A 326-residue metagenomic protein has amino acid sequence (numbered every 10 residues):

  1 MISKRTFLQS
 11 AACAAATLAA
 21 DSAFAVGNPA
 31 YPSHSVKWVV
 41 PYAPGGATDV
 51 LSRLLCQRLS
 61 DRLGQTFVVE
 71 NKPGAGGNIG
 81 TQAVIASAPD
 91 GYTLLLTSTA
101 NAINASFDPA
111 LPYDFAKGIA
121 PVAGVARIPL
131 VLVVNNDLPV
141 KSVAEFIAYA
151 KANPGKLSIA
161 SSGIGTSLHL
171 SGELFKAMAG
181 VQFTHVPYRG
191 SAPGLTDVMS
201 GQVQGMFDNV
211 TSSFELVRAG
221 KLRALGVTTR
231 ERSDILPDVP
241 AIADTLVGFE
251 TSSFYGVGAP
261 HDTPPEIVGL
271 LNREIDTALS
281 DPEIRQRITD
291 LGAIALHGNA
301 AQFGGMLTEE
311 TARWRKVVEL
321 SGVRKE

Functional and structural regions predicted by a protein language model:
M1-A14: N-terminal secretory signal peptides and thylakoid transit peptides that target proteins across membranes
S3, S142, P187-G190, N209 (+1 more regions): Short loop/turn segments at beta->alpha junctions
A20-S22: N-terminal signal peptide c-region/cleavage motif recognized by signal peptidases
A25-A116, K156, V181-Q204, H297 (+1 more regions): N-terminal (or domain-start) structured segment
S33-S35, A177-M178, R218, P265-E326: An extracytoplasmic/periplasmic, membrane-proximal ligand-sensing/linker region
A86-G91, S106-P193, I242, F254-R287: Hinge/capping helix and adjacent helix->loop/strand transition within the periplasmic-binding protein
L96-N101, S161, S191, F207-S213 (+3 more regions): Beta->alpha turn/N-cap motifs
R127, S212-S280, A312: C-terminal lobe and pocket-closing loops of periplasmic/extracytoplasmic Venus-flytrap solute-binding proteins
